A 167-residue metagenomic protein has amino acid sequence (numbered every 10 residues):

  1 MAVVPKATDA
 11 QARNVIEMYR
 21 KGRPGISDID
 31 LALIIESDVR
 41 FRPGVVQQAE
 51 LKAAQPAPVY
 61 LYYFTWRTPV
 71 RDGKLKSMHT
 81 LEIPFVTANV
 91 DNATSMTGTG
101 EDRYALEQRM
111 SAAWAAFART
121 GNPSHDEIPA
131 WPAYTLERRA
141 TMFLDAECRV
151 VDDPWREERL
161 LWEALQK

Functional and structural regions predicted by a protein language model:
M1-E101, A113, T120: Substrate-gating cap/lid region and adjacent catalytic-acid/histidine neighborhood within extracellular/lumenal
Y63, R67, T120-E147: Polar, surface-exposed loop/tail segments that function as active-site lids or cofactor/substrate-recognition elements
V70-K74, R139, D152-P154: Short, solvent-exposed polar/charged micro-motifs at secondary-structure junctions
S77-M78, Q108, Y134-L136: A structural signal for short secondary-structure junctions
A88, N92, L136, E147-R149: Short capping/connector residues at structural and topological boundaries
T99-G100, Y104, D152: Short, flexible active-site recognition loops that position polar ligands and cofactors
R103-I128: Non-catalytic, well-ordered alpha-helical segments in soluble enzyme domains
E147-K167: Tryptophan-rich aromatic "cage" segments
